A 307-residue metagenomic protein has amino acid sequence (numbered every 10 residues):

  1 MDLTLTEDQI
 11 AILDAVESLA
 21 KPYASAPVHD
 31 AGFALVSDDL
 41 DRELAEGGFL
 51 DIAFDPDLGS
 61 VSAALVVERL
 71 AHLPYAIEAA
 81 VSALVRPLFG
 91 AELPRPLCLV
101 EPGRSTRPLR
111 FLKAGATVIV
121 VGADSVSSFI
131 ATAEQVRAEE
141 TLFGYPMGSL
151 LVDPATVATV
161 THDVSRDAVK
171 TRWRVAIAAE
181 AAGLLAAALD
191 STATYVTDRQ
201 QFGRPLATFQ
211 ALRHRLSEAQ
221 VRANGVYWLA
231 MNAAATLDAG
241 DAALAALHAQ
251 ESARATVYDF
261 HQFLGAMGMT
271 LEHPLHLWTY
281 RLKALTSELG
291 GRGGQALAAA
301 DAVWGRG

Functional and structural regions predicted by a protein language model:
M1-L73, R174-G307: Alpha-helical interface subdomain recognition
Y75-A80, L84-D190: FAD-binding core of flavoproteins
